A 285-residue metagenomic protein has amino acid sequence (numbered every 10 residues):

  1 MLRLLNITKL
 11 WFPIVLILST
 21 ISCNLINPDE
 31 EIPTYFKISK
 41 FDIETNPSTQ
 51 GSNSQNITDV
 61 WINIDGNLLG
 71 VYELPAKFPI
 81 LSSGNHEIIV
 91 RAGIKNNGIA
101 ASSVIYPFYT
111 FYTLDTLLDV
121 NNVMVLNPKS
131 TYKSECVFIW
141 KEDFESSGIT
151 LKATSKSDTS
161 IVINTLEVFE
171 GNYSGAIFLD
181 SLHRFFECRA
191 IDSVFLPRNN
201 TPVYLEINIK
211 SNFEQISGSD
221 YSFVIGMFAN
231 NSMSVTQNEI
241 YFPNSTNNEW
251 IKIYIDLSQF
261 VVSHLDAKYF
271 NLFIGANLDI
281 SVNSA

Functional and structural regions predicted by a protein language model:
S19-S22: C-terminal motif of bacterial Sec signal peptides marking the signal peptidase cleavage site
I64, S82-A101: A short, solvent-exposed beta-strand micro-motif common in secreted/extracellular proteins
N96-K129: Structured interaction patches on ligand/partner-binding surfaces of diverse proteins
V125-D158, A285: Extracellular carbohydrate-recognition regions
E142-F144, I191-Y221, I253-I255: Extra-cytoplasmic beta-strand recognition segments
T159-F186: Short carbohydrate-recognition loop motifs
I177-Y204, N230-I240: Secreted extracellular polysaccharide-interacting domains
N231-A267, I280-V282: Extracellular carbohydrate recognition and processing domains and analogous Trp-centered ligand-binding platforms
